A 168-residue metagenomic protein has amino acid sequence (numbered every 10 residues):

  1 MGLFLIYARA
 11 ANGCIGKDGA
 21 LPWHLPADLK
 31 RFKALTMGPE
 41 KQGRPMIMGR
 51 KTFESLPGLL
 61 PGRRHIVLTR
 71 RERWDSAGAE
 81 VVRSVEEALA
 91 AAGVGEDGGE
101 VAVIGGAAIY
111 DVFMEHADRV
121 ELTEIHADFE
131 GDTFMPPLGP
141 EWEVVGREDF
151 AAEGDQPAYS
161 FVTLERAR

Functional and structural regions predicted by a protein language model:
M1-L5: Extreme N-terminal starter segment of soluble prokaryotic enzymes
Y7-N12, K17-P45, R50-R168: Flexible, gly/pro- and Lys/Arg-enriched active-site loops
